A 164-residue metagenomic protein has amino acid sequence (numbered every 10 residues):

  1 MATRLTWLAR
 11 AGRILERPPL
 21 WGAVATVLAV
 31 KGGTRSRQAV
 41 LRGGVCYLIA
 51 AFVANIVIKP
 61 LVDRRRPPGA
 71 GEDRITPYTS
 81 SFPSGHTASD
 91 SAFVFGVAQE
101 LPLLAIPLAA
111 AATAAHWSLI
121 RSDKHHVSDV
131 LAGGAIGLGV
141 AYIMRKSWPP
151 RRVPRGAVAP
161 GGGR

Functional and structural regions predicted by a protein language model:
M1-A25, Q38, N55-S81: N-terminal transmembrane-helix/juxtamembrane module of multi-pass inner/ER membrane proteins
W7, S36-L41, D123, V127: Hydrophobic, aromatic-rich alpha-helical transmembrane segments and their membrane-interface anchor motifs
R17-T26, H86-V94: Core segments of transmembrane alpha-helices that mediate helix-helix packing or line hydrophobic substrate/ligand
A29, A54, I58-D63, A98 (+1 more regions): Membrane-water interface at transmembrane helix exits
A29-F52: Interfacial segments of alpha-helical transmembrane regions
G32, V62-D63, S122-D123: Short helix-capping/hinge motifs at transmembrane helix termini and TM-loop junctions
Y47-K59, A112-S118, A141: Alpha-helical transmembrane segments of multi-pass membrane proteins
G71-R164: Membrane-embedded catalytic cores of phosphoryl/pyrophosphoryl-handling enzymes
